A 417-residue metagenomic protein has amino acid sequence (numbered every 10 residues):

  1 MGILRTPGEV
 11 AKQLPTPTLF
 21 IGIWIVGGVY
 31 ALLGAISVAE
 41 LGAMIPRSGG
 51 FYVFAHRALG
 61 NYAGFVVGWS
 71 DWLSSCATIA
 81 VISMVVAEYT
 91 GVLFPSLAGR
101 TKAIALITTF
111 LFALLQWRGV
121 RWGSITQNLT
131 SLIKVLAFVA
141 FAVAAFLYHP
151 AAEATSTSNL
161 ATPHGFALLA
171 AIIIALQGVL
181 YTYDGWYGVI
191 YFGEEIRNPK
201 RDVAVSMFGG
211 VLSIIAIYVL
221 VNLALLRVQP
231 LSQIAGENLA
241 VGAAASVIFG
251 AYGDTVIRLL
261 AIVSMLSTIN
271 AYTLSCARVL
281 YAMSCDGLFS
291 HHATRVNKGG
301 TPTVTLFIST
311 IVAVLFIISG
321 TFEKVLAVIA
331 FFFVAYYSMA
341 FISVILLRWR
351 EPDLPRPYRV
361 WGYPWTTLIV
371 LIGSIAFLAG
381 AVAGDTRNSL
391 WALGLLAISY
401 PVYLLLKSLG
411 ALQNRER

Functional and structural regions predicted by a protein language model:
M1-T18, A31-I36, I45-S48, A58 (+5 more regions): Membrane-interface "cap" regions at the ends of multi-pass membrane proteins
E9-K12, L32-W117, W122, A142 (+2 more regions): Hydrophobic transmembrane alpha-helices that form the core helical bundles of multi-pass secondary transporters
P17-W24, L97-R100, L129-R258: Helix-loop-helix junctions that connect adjacent transmembrane segments in multi-pass membrane transporters
Y52-H56, S83-A105, A137, G193-K200 (+3 more regions): Helix-loop-helix connectors at the membrane interface of multi-pass transporters/channels
V53-F54, G60, V92-S96, A161 (+3 more regions): TM-loop-TM module centered on a large, flexible mid-protein loop between adjacent transmembrane helices in multi-pass
R100-A152, F166, M207-F208, I329-M339 (+2 more regions): Membrane-interface loop-to-helix entry segments
A137-F141, L280, I329-R356, L395-Q413: Hydrophobic alpha-helical segments of multi-pass membrane transport proteins
H292-T303, Y337-N388, G410-E416: C-terminal membrane-solvent junction of multi-pass transporters and transport-like membrane proteins
